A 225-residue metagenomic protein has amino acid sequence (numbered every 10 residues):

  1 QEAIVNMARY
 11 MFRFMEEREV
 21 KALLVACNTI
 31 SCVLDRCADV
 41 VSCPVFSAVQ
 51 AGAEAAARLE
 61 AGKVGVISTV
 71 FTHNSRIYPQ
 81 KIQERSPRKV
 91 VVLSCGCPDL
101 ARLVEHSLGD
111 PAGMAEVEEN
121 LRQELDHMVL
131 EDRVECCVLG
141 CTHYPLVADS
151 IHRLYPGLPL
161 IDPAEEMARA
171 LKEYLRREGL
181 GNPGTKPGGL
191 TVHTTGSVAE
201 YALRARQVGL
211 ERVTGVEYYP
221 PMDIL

Functional and structural regions predicted by a protein language model:
Q1-L225: Non-catalytic structural scaffold of enzyme domains
